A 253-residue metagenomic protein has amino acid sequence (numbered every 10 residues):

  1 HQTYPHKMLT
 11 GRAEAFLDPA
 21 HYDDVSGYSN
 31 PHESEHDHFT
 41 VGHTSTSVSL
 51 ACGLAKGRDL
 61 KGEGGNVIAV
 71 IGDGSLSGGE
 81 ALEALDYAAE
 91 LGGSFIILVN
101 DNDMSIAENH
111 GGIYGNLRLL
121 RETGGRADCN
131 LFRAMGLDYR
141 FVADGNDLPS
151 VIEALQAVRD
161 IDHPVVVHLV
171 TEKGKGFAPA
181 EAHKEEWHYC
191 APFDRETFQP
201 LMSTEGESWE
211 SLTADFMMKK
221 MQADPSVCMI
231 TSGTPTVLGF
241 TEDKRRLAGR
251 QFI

Functional and structural regions predicted by a protein language model:
H1-L91, W209, K220-P235, G239-R246: Cofactor-binding active-site loop characterized by glycine-rich and histidine/acidic residues
H1-T10, R133-L148, V165-H168: N-terminal amphipathic, basic-rich helices that act as targeting or association modules
Q2-P5, L76-G78, D103-A107, I113-Y114 (+3 more regions): Flexible loop/turn segments at secondary-structure boundaries
S26-H38, V67, D128-L137, E185-S203 (+1 more regions): Gly-rich Lys/Arg/Thr-decorated short loops/hinges at beta-loop-alpha junctions or inter-strand turns that position
Y28-P31, K56-N66, G111-A154: Conserved thiamine diphosphate
S77, A84, A89-T123, C129-L131: Mobile "lid/hinge" segments at catalytic clefts and subdomain interfaces of large enzymes
V99, I106, G115, D144-E207: Terminal amphipathic helices with adjacent charged low-complexity linkers/tails
F177-I253: Non-catalytic terminal/interface segments that mediate subunit docking, oligomerization, and allosteric communication
